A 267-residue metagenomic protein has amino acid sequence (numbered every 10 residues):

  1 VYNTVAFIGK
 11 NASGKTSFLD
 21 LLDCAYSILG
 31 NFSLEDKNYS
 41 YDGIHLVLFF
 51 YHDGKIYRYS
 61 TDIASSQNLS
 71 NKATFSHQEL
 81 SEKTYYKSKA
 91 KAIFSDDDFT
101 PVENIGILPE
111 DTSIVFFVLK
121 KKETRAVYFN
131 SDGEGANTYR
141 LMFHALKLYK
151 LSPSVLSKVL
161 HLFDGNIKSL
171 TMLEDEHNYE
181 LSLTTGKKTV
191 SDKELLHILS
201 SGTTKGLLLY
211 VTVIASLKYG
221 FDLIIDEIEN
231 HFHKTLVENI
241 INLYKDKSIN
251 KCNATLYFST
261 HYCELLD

Functional and structural regions predicted by a protein language model:
V1-S33, K187-D267: Switch/communication elements of ASCE P-loop NTPase nucleotide-binding domains
Y2-A6, L19-Q67: Conserved P-loop NTP-binding catalytic core
S40-D42, S152, K205, L236: Short, glycine/acidic-rich beta->alpha junctions
V47-F49, Y59-S60, Y128, K168-L173 (+2 more regions): A structural signal for short, well-ordered beta-strand segments and their strand-loop junctions that often border
L48-G54, E79-T84, L183-T189: Short acidic, glycine-rich loop/turn motifs
I63-E176: Electropositive, glycine-dotted interaction segments that contact anionic polymers or phosphate-rich ligands
G165-E194: Alpha/beta-hydrolase fold catalytic core
